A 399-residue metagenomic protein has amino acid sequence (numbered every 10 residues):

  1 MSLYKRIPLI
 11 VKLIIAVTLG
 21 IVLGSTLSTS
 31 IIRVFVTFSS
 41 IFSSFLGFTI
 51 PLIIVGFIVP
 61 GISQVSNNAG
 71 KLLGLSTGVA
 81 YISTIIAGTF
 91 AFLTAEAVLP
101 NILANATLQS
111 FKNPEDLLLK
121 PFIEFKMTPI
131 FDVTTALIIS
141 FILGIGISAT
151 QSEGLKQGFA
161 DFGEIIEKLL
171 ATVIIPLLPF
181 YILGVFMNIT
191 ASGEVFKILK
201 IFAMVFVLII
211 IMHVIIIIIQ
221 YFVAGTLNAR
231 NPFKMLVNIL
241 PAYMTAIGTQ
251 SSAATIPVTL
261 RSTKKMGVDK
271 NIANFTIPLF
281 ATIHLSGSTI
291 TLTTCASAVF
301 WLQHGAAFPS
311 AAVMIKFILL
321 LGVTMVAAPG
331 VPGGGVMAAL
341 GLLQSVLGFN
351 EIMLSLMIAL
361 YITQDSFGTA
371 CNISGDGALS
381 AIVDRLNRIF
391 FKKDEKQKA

Functional and structural regions predicted by a protein language model:
S2-L27, S40-T49, G74-K234, E395-K398: Signature of multi-pass transmembrane helix bundles
S28-T29, S63-K71, P100, S148-E153 (+7 more regions): Juxtamembrane helix-boundary/capping and inter-helix hinge elements in multi-pass membrane proteins
V36-G47, Q157-T172, V237-T245, R261-K265 (+3 more regions): Short amphipathic alpha-helical coupling elements at transmembrane boundaries
G70-S76, K168-I175, K265-A281, A307-A312 (+2 more regions): Membrane-interface alpha-helices at helix entry/exit sites of multi-pass transporters
S76-I85, G163-I166, F202-I219, N238-Y243 (+2 more regions): Small-residue-enriched core segments of transmembrane alpha-helices in multipass membrane transport and channel
L103, T294-A399: Transmembrane alpha-helical segments and their short flanking loops that form helix-hairpins/helix-helix interfaces
F222-L279, L302-S310: Membrane-embedded helical hairpins/re-entrant loop segments and their flanking transmembrane helices within multi-pass
P241-Q250, A281-S286, L319-P332, D365: Transmembrane alpha-helix interface/packing and boundary motifs in multi-pass membrane proteins, characterized by
